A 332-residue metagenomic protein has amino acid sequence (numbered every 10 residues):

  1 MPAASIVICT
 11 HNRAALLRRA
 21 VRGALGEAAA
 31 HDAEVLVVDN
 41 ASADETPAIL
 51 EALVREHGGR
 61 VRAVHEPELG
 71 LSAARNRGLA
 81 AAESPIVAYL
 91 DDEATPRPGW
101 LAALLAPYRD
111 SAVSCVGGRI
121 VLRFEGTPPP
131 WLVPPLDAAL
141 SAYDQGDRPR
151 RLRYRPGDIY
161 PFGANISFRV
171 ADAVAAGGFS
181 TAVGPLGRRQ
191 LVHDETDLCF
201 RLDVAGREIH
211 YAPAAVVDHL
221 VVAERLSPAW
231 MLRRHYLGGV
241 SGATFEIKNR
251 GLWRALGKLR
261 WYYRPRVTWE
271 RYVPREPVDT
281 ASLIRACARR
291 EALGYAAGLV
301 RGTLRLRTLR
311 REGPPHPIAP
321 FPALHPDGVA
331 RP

Functional and structural regions predicted by a protein language model:
R22-D32: Short, acidic, metal-binding catalytic loop of nucleotide-sugar glycosyltransferases
G23, D39-A48, A94: A conserved acidic beta->alpha catalytic loop
E66-A82: Glycine-rich, basic loop-to-helix element that forms the pyrophosphate-binding segment of sugar-nucleotide handling
V87: Short aromatic/hydrophobic "clamp" motif used to bind/position activated sugar donors
G99-L132: Conserved donor NDP-sugar-binding/catalytic core segment of glycosyltransferases
G118, L136-I159: Short, flexible, basic/aromatic active-site loop/helix in glycosyltransferases
G163-F168, D172-A176, A182-A215: A short, conserved alpha-helix in the catalytic core of glycosyltransferases
R233-V240, I247-P332: Non-catalytic, C-terminal membrane-associated alpha-helical segments of glycosyltransferases
